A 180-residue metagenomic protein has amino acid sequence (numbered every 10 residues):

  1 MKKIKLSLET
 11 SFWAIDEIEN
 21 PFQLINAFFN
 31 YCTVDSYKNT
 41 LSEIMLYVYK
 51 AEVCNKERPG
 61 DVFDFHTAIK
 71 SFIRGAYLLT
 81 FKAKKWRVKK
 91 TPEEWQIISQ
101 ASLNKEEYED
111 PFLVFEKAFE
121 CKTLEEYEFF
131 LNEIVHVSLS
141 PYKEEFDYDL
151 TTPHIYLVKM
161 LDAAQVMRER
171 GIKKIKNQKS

Functional and structural regions predicted by a protein language model:
M1-S180: Sequence/structural signature of long amphipathic alpha-helices that form protein-protein interaction faces
